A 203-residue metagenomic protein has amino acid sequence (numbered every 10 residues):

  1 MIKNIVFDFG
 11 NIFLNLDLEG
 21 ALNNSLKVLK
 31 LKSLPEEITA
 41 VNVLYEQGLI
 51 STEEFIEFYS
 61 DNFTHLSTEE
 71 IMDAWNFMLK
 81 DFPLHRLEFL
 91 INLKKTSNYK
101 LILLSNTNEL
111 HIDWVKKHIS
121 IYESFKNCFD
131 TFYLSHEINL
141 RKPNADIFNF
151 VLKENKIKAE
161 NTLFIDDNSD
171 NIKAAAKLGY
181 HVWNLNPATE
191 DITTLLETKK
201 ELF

Functional and structural regions predicted by a protein language model:
M1-I2, K116, S120-F203: Asp-based, Mg2+/Mn2+-dependent phosphohydrolase catalytic module
M1-I38, D61, H65, K177-L178: Active-site neighborhood of HAD-like aspartate-dependent phosphohydrolases
V6, L104, F164-I165: Generic enzyme active-site microenvironment
D8-N11, G48, L93, L103 (+2 more regions): Generic structural signal for small/hydrophobic residues in well-ordered secondary structure, especially within
I12-F13, L18-G20, T107-H111, I138-L140 (+2 more regions): Short, solvent-exposed loop/turn segments at secondary-structure junctions
G20, N24, A40, E54 (+5 more regions): Alpha-helical elements of Rossmann-like donor-binding domains used by nucleotide-donor carbohydrate transfer enzymes
Y45-E88: Metal-dependent phosphoesterase signature
E70-H118: Substrate-recognition element of Asp-dependent hydrolases with the DxDx(T/V) motif
